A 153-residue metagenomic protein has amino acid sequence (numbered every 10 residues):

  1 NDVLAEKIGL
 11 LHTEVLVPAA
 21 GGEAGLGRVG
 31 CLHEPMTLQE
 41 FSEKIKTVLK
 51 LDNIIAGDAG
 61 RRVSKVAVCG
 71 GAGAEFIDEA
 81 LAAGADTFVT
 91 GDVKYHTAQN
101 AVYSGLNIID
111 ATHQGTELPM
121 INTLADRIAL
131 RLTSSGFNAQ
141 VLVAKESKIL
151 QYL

Functional and structural regions predicted by a protein language model:
N1-L153: Active-site catalytic microenvironments in core metabolic enzymes, especially phosphate/sugar-handling
